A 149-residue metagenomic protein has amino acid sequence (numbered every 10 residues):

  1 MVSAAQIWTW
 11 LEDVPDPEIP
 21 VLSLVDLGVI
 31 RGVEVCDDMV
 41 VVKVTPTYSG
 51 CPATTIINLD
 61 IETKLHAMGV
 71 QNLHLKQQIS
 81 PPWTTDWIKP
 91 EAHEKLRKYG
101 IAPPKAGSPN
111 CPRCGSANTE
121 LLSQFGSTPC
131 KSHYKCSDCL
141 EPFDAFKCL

Functional and structural regions predicted by a protein language model:
M1-L149: Domain-level signature for proteins that mediate thiol-based redox and metal-cofactor handling
